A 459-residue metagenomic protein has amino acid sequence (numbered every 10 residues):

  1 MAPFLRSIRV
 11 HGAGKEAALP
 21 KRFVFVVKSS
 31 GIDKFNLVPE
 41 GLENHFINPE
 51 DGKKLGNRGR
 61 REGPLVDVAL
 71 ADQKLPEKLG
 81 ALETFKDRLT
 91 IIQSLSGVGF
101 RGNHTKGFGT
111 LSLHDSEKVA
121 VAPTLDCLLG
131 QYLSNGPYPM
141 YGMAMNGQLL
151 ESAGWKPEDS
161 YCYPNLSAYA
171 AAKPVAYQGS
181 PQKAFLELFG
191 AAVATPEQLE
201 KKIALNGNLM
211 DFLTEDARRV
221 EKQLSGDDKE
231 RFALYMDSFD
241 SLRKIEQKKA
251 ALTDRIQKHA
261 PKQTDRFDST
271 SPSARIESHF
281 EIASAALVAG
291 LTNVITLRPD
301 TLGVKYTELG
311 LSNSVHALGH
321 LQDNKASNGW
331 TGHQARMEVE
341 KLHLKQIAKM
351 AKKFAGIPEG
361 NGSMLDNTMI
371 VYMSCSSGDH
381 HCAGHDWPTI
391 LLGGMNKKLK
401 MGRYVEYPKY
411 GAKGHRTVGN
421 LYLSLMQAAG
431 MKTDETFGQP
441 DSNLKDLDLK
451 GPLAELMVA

Functional and structural regions predicted by a protein language model:
M1-A459: Ligand-binding pockets and gating/stacking loops
